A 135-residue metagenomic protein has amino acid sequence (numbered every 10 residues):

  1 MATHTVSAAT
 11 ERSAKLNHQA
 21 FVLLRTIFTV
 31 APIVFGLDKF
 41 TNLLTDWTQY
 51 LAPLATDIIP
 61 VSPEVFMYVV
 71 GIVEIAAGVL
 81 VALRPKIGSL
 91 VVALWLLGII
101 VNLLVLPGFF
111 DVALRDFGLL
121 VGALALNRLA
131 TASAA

Functional and structural regions predicted by a protein language model:
A2-A135: Membrane-interface extramembranous regions
